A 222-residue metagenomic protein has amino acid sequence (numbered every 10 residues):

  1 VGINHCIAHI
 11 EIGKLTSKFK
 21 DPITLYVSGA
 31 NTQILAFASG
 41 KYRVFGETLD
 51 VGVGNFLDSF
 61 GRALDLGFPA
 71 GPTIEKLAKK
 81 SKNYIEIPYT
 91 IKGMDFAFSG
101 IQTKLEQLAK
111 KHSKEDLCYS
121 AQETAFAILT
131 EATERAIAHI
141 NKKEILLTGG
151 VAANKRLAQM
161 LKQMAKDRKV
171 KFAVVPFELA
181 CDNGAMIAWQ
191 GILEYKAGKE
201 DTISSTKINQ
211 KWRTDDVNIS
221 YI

Functional and structural regions predicted by a protein language model:
G2-I23, Q190: Conserved phosphate-binding catalytic cores of ATP/NTP-utilizing and phosphoryl-transfer enzymes
I3, I145, K162-I187, E200: Conserved phosphate-binding/catalytic loops in two-lobed NTP-binding clefts
I7, S39-K80, T103-S113: Glycine-rich phosphate-binding loop plus the immediately following alpha-helix
H9-I12, V175-I219: Glycine-rich phosphate-binding/hydrolytic loop that grips phosphoryl groups
E11, Y26, T32-A36: Short beta-strand scaffold segments in enzyme catalytic cores
P22-Y26, L146: Short glycine-aspartate micro-motif
A30, G150-V151, F177: Active-site metal-binding loops of divalent metal-dependent hydrolases
K76-I145, V151-R168, Y195-G198, R213-I222: A contiguous, well-structured pocket-lining segment that forms one wall/lid of small-molecule binding clefts in soluble
